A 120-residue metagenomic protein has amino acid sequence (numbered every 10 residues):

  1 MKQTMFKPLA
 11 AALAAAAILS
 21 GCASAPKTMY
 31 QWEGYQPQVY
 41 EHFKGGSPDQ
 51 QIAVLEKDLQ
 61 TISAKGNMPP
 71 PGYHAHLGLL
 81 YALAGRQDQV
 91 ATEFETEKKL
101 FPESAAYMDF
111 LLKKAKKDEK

Functional and structural regions predicted by a protein language model:
M1-C22: Sec-dependent bacterial lipoprotein signal peptides
A16-V39: Bacterial Sec signal peptide processing site at the extreme N-terminus
H76-L77: Structural register within alpha-helical repeat arrays
A105-K120: TPR/TPR-like alpha-solenoid helical repeat scaffolds
